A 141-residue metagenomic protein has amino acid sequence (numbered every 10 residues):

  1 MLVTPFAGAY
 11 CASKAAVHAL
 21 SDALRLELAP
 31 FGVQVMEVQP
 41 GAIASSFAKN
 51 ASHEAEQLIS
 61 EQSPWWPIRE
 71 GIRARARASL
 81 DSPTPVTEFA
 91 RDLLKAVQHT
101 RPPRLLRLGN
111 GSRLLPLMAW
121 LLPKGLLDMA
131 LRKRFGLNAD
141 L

Functional and structural regions predicted by a protein language model:
L2-A9: Active-site loop immediately N-terminal to the catalytic Tyr-X3-Lys motif of short-chain dehydrogenase/reductase
P5, P40-G41, V86, P123: Proline-centered helix-kink/hinge sites
S13-A16: Active-site helix of classical SDR
L26, P30-L80: C-terminal beta-strand-loop-alpha-helix "lid" module of Rossmann-like NAD(P)-dependent dehydrogenases
V35, A74-W120: Core catalytic loop region at the nicotinamide-binding pocket of NAD(P)H-dependent oxidoreductases
P67-T84, E88, A130-L141: A hydrophobic C-terminal alpha-helical subdomain
P103, L108-G109, L122-L141: Functional cleft and adjacent loop/helix regions within the main domain that mediate ligand binding or catalysis
